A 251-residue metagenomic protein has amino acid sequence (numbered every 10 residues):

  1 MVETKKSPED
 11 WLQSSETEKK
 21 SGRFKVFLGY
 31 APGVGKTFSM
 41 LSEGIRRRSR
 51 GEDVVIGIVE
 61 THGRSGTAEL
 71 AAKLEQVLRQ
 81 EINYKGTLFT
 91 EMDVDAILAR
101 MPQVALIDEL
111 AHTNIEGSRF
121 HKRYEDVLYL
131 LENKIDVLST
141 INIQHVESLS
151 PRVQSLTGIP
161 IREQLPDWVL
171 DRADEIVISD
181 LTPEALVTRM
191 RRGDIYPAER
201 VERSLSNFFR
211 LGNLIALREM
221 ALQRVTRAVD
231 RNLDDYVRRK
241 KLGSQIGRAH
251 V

Functional and structural regions predicted by a protein language model:
M1, R191-Y236, K240: Helix-enriched interaction subdomains in cytosolic or periplasmic regions, typified by TIR/SEFIR signaling/NADase cores
M1-F27, G57, L222: Extreme N-terminal, non-catalytic leader segments that precede Walker-type/kinase nucleotide-binding cores
S21-A99: Conserved P-loop
D53, M101-V104, N133-S139: Loop/turn-to-beta-strand initiation segments
E109-Y124, S148-P151: Conserved ATPase-coupling elements of RecA-like P-loop NTPase cores
K122-N142: Substrate-engagement module of ASCE P-loop NTPases
S139-R203, N207: Internal gly/pro-rich beta-alpha loop/helix module that stabilizes soluble enzyme cofactors or their anionic handles
A249-V251: Conserved small/polar residues in nucleotide/adenosyl-binding loops
